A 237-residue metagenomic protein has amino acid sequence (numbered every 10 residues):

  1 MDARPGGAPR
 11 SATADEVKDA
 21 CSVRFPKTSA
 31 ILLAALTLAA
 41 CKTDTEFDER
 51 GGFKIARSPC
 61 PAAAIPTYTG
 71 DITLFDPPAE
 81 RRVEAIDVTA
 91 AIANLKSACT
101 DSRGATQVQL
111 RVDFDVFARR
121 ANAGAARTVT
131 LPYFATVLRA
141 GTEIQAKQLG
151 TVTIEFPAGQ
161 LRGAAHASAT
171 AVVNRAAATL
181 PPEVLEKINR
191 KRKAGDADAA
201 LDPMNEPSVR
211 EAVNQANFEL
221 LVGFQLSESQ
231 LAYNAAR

Functional and structural regions predicted by a protein language model:
V17-A30: Bacterial N-terminal signal peptides that target proteins for export
T37-A40: C-terminal motif of bacterial Sec signal peptides marking the signal peptidase cleavage site
K42-T45: Bacterial signal peptide processing site
R50-P77: Post-signal peptide N-terminal segment of mature Sec-exported envelope proteins
E80-T89, S97-L110, R120-R127, G141-Q145 (+1 more regions): Short, solvent-exposed beta-strand/turn "edge" segments of beta-rich domains on protein surfaces
K96-C99, V112-N122, Y133-G141, I154-A158 (+1 more regions): Beta-strand elements of well-folded, non-transmembrane domains
T130-L180: An exposed acidic His-Trp-rich patch
S168-S229: Intrinsically disordered, low-complexity, charge-dense segments enriched in Lys/Arg and Glu/Asp interspersed
